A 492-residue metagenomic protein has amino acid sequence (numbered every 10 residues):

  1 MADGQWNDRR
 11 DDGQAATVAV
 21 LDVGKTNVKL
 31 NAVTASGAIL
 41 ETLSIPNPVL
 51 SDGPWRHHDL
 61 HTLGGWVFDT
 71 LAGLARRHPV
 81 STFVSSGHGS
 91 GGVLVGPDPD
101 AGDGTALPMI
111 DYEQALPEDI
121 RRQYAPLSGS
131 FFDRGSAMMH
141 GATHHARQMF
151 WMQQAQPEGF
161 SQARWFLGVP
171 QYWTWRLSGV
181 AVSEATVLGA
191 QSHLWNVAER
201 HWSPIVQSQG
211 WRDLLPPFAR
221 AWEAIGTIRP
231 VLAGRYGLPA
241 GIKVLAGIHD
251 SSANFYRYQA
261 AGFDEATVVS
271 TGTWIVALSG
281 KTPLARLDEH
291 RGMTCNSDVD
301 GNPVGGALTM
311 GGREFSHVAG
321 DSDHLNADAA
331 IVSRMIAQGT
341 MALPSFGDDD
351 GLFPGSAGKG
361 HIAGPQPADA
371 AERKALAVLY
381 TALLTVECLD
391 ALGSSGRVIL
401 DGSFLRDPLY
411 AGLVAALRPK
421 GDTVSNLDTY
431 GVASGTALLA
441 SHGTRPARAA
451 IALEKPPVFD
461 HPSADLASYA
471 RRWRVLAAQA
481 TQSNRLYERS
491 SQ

Functional and structural regions predicted by a protein language model:
M1-A106, Q162, R212, P217 (+5 more regions): N-terminal glycine/serine-rich phosphate-binding loop of ATP-dependent small-molecule kinases, especially carbohydrate
W6-D11, A19-V20, A125-M139, F150-V182 (+3 more regions): Active-site core segments that coordinate phosphate-bearing ligands/cofactors across diverse enzyme families
Q14, G24-T26, S86-G89, H145 (+4 more regions): Short, basic and Ser/Thr-rich N-terminal targeting/leader segments
L43-P46, I110, T186, L308: Short clusters of small/polar residues that mark proteolytic maturation junctions
V49-L50, P117-D119, E223-T227, D348-G351 (+1 more regions): A short acidic, often aromatic-flanked loop/helix-cap motif at beta-alpha or helix-coil junctions that lines enzyme
S51, R134-R147, G189-W195, L214-E223 (+1 more regions): A glycine-/small-polar-enriched, mobile loop at the entrance of the PLP active site in fold-type I
A75-A146: Active-site phosphate-binding/coordination module
S183-G189: Helix-loop-beta segment of a Rossmann-like dinucleotide-binding subdomain
